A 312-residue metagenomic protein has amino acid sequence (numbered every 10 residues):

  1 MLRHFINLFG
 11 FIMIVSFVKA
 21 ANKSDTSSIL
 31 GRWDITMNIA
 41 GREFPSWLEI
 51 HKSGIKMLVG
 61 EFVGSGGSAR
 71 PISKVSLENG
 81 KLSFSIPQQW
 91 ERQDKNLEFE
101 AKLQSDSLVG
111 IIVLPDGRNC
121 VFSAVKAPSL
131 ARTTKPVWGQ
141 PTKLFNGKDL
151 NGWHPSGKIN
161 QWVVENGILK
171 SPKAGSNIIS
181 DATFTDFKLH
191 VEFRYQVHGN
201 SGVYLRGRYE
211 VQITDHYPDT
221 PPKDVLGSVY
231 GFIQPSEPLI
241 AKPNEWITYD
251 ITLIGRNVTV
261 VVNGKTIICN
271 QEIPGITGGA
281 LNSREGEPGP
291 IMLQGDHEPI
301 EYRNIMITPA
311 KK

Functional and structural regions predicted by a protein language model:
M1-D25: Bacterial Sec-dependent N-terminal signal peptides
A21-R32, M37-K312: Carbohydrate-interacting regions of secretory-pathway proteins
